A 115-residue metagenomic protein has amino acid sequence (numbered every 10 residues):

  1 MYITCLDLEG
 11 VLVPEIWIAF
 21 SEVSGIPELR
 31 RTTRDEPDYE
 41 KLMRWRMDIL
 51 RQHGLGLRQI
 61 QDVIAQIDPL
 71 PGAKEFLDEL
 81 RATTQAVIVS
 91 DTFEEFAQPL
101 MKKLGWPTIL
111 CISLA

Functional and structural regions predicted by a protein language model:
Y2-S113: Alpha-helical substrate-recognition element adjacent to the catalytic core
